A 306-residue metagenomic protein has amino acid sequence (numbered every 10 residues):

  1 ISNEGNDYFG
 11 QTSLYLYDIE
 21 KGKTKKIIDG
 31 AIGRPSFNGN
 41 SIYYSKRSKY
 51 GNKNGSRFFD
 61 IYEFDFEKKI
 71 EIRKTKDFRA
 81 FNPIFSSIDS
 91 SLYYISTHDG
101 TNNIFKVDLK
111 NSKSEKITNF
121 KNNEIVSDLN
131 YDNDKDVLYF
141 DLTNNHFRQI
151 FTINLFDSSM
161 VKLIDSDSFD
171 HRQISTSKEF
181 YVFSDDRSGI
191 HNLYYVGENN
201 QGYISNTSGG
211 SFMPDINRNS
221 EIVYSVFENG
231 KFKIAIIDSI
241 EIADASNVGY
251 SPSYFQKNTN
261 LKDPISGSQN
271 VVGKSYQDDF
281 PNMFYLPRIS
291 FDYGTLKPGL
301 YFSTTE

Functional and structural regions predicted by a protein language model:
S2-Y15, K26-G33, Y44-Y62, R73-F81 (+7 more regions): A flexible loop/linker signature enriched in serine peptidases of the S9 family
D18-G22, D65-K69, D108-S112, N154-S158 (+2 more regions): Short loop/turn segments that connect beta-strands within beta-propeller blades
S36, I84-S86, N130, I174-S175 (+1 more regions): Conserved beta-strand position repeated across blades of beta-propeller domains
N40, I88-S90, D134-D136, K178-E179 (+1 more regions): Short coil/turn segments that connect the beta-strands within blades of beta-propeller domains
N82, N111, E124-D128, D157 (+2 more regions): A broad structural signal for short, well-ordered beta-strand segments within beta-sheet-rich domains
N133, V226, T304-E306: Residue-level signature of outer-membrane beta-barrel architecture
D185, F232, D238-E306: Outer-membrane beta-barrel initiation region
